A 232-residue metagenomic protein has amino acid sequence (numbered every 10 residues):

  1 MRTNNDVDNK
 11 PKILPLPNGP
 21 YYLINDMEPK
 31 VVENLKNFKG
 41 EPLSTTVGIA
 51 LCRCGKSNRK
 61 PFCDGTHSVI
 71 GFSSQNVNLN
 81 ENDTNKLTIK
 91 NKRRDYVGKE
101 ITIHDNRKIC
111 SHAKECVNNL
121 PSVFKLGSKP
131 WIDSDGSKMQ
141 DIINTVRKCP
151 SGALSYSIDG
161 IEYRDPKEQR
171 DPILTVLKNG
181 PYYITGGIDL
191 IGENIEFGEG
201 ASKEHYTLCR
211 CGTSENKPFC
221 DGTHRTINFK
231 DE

Functional and structural regions predicted by a protein language model:
M1-M27, P166-K167, I173-V176, G186-G187: Short helix-coil boundary/hinge micro-motifs
P17, K39-R53, K90-H112, K125-N144 (+3 more regions): Ferredoxin-like iron-sulfur electron-transfer modules
Y21-L23, I49-C52, P61-C63, L154 (+3 more regions): Short, structured motif recognition centered on aromatic/hydrophobic residues
P29-N34, S122-D133, D189-E193: Short recognition patches in nucleic-acid-associated and regulatory proteins
G55-S57, G212-S214: Short gly/acidic/polar-rich coil/turn motifs that serve as flexible hinges in modular proteins
K60-I70, A113-K129, V146-G160, K217-N228: Iron-sulfur cluster-binding cysteine motifs and their immediate structural context in ferredoxin-like electron-transfer
H67-T84, L126-M139, E162-R170, H224-E232: Short cysteine/histidine-rich metal-coordination sites, predominantly Zn2+-binding motifs
K99-A113, P172-I195: Surface-exposed interaction/gating patches
